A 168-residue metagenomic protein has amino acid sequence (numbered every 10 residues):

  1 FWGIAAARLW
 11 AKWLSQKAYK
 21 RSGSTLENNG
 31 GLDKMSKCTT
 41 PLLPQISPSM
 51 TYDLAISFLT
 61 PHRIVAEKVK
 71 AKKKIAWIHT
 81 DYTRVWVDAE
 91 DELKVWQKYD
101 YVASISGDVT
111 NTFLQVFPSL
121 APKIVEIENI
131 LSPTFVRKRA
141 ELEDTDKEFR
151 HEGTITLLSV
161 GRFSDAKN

Functional and structural regions predicted by a protein language model:
R8-R21, T25-D53: An amphipathic, basic-hydrophobic alpha-helix
T40-T51, T83-I105, V109: Membrane-proximal helix-turn-helix segments that form the acceptor-binding/catalytic region of lipid-linked
D53-L54, K73, Y101, T156: Structural motif
L54-T83: Active-site proximal beta-strand in glycosyltransferases
I64-A66, R84-V85, T112, K167: Glycine/Thr-rich phosphate-binding loops of Rossmann-like dinucleotide-binding domains
I64-K70, A89-K98, Q115-V116: A short acidic, amphipathic alpha-helical/loop segment
K73-H79, T83, Q97-R139: Donor nucleotide-sugar binding/catalytic pocket of nucleotide-sugar-dependent glycosyltransferases
E148-K167: Conserved donor-binding/catalytic core segment of Leloir-type glycosyltransferases
